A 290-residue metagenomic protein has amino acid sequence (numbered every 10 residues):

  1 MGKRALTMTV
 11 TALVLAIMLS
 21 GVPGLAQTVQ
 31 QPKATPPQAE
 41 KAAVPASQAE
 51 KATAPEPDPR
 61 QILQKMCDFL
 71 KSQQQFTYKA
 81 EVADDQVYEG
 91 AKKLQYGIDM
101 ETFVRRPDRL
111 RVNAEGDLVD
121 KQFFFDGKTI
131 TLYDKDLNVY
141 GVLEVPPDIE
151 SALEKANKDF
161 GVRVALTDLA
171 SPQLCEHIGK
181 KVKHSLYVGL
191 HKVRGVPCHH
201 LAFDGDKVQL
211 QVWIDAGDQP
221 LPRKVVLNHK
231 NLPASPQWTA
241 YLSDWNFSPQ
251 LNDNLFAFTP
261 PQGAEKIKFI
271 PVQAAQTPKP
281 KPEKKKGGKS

Functional and structural regions predicted by a protein language model:
M1-A12: Bacterial N-terminal signal peptides that target proteins for export
V10-G21: Bacterial N-terminal signal peptides
A26-P57, Q262, F269-S290: Compositionally biased, proline/threonine/alanine/serine-rich low-complexity intrinsically disordered stretches
V29, E40, T102-A165, N231-W238: An acidic-aromatic
A54-V139, L210: N-terminal mature ectodomain segment of secretory-pathway/periplasmic proteins
E81, G116, T131-L132, G141 (+1 more regions): Gly/Pro-enriched, hydrophobic low-complexity segments that function as extracytoplasmic propeptides/linkers
L169-P172: Extended amphipathic, helix-rich lipid-handling scaffolds
L174-I178: Edge strands and adjacent loops of beta-rich recognition modules
